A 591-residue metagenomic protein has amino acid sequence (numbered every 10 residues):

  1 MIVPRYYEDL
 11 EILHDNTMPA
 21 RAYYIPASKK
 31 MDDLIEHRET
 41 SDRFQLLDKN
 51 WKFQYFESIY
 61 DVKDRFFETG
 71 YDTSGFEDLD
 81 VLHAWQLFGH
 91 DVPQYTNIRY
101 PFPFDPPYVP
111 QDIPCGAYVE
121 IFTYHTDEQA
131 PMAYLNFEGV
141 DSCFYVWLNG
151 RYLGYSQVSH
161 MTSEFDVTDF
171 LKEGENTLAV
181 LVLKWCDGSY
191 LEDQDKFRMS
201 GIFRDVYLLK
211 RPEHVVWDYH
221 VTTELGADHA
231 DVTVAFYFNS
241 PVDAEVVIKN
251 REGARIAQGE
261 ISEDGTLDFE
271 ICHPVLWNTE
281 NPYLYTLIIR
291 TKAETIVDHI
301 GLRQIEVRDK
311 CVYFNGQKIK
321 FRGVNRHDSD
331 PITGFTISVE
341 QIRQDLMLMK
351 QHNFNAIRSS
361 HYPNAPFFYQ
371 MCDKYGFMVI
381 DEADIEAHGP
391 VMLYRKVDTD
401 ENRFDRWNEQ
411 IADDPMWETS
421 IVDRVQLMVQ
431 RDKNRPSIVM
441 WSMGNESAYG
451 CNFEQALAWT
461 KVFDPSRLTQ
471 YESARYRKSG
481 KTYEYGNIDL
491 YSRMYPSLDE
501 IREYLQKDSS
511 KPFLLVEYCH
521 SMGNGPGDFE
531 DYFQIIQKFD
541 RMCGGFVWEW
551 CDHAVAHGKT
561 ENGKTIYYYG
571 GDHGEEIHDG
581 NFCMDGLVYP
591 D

Functional and structural regions predicted by a protein language model:
M1-N97, A179-L181, R251, F533 (+3 more regions): Accessory carbohydrate-binding/adhesion or oligomerization-edge regions at the termini of glycan-active proteins
I2-M18, D33, H37-R38, K52-F56 (+8 more regions): Accessory beta-strand-rich segments of carbohydrate-active enzymes
E39-V62, D80-V81, Q86, R198-G201 (+6 more regions): Substrate-binding clefts and catalytic carboxylate motifs of secreted carbohydrate-active enzymes
H83-Y124, E128-N136, S142-L148, G154-Q157 (+4 more regions): Active-site-adjacent substrate/metal-binding segments within catalytic domains of carbohydrate-active enzymes
K172-E175, A235-R308: Extended acidic/polar, glycine-enriched regions that form or flank non-catalytic beta-rich accessory modules
E213-S240, D591: Surface beta-strand/loop "capping" patches
R322-V324, I357-S359, V379-D381, V439 (+4 more regions): Hydrophobic faces of well-ordered beta-strands that scaffold small-molecule active sites in alpha/beta enzyme cores
K374, D413-L490, Y495-S510: Active-site neighborhood of glycoside hydrolase catalytic domains
